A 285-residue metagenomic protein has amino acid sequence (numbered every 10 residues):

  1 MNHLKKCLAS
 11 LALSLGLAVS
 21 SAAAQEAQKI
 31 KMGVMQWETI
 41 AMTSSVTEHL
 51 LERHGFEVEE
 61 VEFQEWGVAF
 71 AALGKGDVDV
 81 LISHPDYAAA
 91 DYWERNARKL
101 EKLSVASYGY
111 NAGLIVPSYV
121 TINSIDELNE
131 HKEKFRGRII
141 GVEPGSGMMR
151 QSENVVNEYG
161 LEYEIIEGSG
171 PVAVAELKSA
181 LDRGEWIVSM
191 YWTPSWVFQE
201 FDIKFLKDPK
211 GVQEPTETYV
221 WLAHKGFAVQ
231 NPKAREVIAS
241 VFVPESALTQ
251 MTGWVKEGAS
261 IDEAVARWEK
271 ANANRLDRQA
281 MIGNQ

Functional and structural regions predicted by a protein language model:
A9-A18: Bacterial N-terminal signal peptides
A22-K31, E52, N129-R136, R275-Q285: Immediate post-signal peptide segment of exported/extracytoplasmic ligand-binding proteins
E26-T39, F56-V61, R136-I140, I238: Short, well-ordered beta-strand elements
S44, V61-R98, A175-E176, W196-D202: Pocket-flanking alpha-helical
V46-G55, K132-I166, R267-A271: Ligand-binding cleft/hinge of the Venus flytrap
V78-I82, M148-G211: Ligand-binding pocket segment of bilobal, Venus flytrap-like solute-binding proteins
R98-G145: A conserved helix-loop-strand patch within extracytoplasmic ligand-binding domains of the periplasmic binding
N111-T121, E217-Q230: A bilobed periplasmic-binding-protein/Venus flytrap-type ligand-binding module shared by bacterial periplasmic
